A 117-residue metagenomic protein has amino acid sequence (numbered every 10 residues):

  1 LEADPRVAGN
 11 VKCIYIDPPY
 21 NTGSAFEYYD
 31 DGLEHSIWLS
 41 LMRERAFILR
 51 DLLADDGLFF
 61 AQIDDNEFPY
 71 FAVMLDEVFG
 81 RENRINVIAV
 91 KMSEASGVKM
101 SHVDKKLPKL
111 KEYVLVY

Functional and structural regions predicted by a protein language model:
L1-Y117: Core catalytic lobe of class I
